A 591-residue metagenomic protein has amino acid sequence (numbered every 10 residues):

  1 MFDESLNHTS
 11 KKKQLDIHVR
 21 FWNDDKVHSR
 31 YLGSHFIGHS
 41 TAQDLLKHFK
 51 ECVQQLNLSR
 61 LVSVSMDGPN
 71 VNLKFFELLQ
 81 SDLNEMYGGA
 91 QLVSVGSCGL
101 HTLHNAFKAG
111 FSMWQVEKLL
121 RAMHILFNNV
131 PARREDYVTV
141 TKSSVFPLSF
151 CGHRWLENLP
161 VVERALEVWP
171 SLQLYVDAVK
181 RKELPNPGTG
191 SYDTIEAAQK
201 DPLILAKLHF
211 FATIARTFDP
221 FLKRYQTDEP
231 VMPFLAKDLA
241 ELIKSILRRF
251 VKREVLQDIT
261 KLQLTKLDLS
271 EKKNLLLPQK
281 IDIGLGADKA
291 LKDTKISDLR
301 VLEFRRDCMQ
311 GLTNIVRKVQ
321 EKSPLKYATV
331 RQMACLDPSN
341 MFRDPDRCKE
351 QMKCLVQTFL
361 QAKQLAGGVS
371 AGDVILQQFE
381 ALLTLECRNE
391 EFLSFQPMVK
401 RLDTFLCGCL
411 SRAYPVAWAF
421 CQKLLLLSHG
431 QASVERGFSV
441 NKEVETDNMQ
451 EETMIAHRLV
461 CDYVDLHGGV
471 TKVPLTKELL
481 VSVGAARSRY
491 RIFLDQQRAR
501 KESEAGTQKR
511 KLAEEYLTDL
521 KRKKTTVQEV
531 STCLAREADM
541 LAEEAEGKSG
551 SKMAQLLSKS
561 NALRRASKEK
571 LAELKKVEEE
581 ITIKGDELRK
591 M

Functional and structural regions predicted by a protein language model:
M1-M591: Alpha-helical structural modules in large enzymes and assemblies
